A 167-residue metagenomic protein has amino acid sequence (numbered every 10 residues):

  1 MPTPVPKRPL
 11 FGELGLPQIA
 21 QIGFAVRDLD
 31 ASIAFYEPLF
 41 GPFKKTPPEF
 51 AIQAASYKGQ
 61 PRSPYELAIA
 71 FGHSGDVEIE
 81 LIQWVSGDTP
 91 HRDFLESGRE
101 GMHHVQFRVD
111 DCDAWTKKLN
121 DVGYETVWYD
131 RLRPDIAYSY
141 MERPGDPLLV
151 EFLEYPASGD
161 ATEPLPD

Functional and structural regions predicted by a protein language model:
P2-D30, E100-F107, P164-D167: N-terminal beta-strand motif that seeds the catalytic metal site of vicinal oxygen chelate
V5, L149-D167: Acidic/histidine-enriched, glycine/proline-rich intrinsically disordered or flexible terminal extensions
P6-K7, Q53-Y57, T89-R92: A short, acidic/glycine-rich surface segment
P9, H91-L95, W128-Y129, Y138-Y140: Catalytic micro-motifs at enzyme active sites that drive phosphoryl/nucleotidyl and oxygen chemistry
L14-P17, A25-G75, A114-P144, T162-D167: Core segments of cupin and vicinal oxygen chelate
G23, I82-W84, E151-Y155: A structural feature that tracks compact, well-ordered secondary-structure segments with a strong bias toward
G75-I79, G87-D88: Short, charged/polar surface micro-motifs in flexible loops or helix N-caps
W84-G87, H91-K117: Long, charged/polar, surface-exposed segments that mediate recognition or autoinhibition
